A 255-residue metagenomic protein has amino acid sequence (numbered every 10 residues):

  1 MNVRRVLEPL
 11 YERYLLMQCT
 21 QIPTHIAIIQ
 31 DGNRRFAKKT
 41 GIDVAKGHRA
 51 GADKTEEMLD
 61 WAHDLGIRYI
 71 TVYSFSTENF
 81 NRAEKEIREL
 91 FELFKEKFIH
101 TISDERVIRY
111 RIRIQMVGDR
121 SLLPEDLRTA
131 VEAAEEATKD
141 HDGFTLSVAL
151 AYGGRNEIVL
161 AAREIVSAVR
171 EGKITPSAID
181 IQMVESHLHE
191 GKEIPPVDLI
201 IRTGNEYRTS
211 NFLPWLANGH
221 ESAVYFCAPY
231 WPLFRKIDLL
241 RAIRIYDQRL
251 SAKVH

Functional and structural regions predicted by a protein language model:
M1-H255: Flexible, compositionally biased loop and terminal segments
